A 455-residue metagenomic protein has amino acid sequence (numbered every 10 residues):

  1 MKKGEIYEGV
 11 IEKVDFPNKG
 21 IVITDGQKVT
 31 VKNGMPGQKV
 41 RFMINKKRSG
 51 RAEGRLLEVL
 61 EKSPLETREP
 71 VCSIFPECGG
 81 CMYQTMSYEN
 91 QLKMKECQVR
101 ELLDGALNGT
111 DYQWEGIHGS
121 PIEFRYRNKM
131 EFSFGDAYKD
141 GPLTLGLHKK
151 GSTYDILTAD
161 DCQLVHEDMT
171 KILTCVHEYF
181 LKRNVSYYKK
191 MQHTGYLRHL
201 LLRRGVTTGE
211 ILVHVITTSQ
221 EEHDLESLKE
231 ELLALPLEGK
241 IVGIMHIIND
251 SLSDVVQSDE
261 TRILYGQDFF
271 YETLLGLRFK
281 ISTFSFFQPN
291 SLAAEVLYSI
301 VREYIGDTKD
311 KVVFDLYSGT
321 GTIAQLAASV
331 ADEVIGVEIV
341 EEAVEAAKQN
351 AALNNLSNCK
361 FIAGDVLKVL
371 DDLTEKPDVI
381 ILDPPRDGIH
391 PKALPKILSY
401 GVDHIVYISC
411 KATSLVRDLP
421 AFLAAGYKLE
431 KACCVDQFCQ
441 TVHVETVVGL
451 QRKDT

Functional and structural regions predicted by a protein language model:
M1-P70, I74, K150, K360 (+1 more regions): Terminal RNA-binding accessory module
K2-E8, K13-N18, E222-T455: Rossmann-like S-adenosyl-L-methionine
G20-D25, G146-K149, H214-I216, A347: Short, acidic/hydrophobic/Gly-rich beta-strand patch recurrent on exposed beta strands that often constitutes part
V22, G37, C81, L200 (+3 more regions): Residue-level signal for inorganic ion chemistry
M43-K47, S133-A137, R203-T207, Q451-K453: Short beta-strand micro-motifs enriched in acidic
L60-P70, E77-Y187, T207, E222: Extended interfacial segments that mediate partner engagement and assembly in macromolecular machines
E115-E123, K190, H199, R203 (+1 more regions): Short, solvent-exposed loop/turn elements at beta->coil junctions and helix N-caps that rim active or binding pockets
L202, G209-T218, R278-S282: Short, aliphatic-rich beta-strand segments
